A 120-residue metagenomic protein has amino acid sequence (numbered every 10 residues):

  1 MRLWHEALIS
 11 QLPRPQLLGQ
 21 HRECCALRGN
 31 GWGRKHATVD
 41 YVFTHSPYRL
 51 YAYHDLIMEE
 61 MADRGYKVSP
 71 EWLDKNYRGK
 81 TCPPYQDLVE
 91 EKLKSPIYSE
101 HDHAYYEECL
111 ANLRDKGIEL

Functional and structural regions predicted by a protein language model:
M1-L120: Expand to "…catalyze enediolate/carbanion chemistry for C-C bond making/breaking, isomerization, decarboxylation
